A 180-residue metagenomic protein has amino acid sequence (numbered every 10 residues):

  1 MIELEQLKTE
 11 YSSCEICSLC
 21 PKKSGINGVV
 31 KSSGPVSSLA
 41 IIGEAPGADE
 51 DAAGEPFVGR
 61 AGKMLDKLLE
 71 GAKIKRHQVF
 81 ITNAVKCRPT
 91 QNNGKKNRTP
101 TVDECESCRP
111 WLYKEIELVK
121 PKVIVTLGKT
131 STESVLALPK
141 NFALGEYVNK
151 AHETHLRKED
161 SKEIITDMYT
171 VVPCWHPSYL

Functional and structural regions predicted by a protein language model:
M1-L180: A polyanion-binding, active-site-adjacent surface
